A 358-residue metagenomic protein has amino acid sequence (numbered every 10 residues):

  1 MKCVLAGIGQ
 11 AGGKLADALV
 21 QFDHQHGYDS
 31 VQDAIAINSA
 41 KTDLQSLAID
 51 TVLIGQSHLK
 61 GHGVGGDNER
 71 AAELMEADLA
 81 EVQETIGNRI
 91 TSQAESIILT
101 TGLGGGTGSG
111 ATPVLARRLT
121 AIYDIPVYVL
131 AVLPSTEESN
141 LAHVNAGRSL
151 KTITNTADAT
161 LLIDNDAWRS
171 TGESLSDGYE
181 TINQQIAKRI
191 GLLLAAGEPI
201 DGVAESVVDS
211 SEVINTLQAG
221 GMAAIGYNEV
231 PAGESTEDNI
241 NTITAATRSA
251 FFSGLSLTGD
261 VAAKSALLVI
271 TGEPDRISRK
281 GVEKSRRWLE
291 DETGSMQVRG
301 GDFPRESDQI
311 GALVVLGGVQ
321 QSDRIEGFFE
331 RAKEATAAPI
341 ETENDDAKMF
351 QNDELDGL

Functional and structural regions predicted by a protein language model:
M1-L358: Tubulin/FtsZ superfamily GTPase core signature
